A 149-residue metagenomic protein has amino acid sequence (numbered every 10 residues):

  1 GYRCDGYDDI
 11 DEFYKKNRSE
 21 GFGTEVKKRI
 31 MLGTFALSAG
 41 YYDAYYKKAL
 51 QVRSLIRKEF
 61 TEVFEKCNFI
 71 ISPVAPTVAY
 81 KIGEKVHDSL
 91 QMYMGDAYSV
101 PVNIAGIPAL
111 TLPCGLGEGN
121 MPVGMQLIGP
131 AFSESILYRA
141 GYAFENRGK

Functional and structural regions predicted by a protein language model:
Y2-I104: Serine-dependent amide/ester hydrolase catalytic core
R3, M31-K58, I104-K149: Structural helix-boundary/capping segments
